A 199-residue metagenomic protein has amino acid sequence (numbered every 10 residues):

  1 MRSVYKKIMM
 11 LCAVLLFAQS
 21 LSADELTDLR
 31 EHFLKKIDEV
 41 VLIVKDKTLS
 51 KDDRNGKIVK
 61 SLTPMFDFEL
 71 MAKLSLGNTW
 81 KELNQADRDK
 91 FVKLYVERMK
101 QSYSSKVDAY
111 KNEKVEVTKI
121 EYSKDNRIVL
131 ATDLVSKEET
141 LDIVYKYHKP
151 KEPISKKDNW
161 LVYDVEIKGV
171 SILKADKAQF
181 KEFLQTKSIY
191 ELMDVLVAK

Functional and structural regions predicted by a protein language model:
M1-M9: Bacterial N-terminal signal peptides that target proteins for export
I8, F17-E25: Sec/Tat signal peptide C-region and signal peptidase I cleavage site
E25-K106: Early exported N-terminus immediately downstream of N-terminal targeting peptides
G77, A109-K114, E182-L184: Juxtamembrane/interface motifs at transmembrane-helix termini
Y95, K119-E121, T132-S136, Y147-K149 (+1 more regions): A mature extracytoplasmic/lumenal domain signature
Q101-L141, K199: Surface-exposed, charged secondary-structure patches
D142, Y147-A175: Short beta-strand edge/turn micro-motifs at domain boundaries
D164-K199: Low-complexity, intrinsically disordered terminal/linker segments enriched in charged and Gly/Pro repeats
